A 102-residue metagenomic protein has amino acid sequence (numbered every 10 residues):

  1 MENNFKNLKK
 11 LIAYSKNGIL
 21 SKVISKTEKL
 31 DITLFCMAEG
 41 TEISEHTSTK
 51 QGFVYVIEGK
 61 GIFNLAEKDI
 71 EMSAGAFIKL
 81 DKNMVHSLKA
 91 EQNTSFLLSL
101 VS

Functional and structural regions predicted by a protein language model:
M1-K29, N64: A short, N-terminal "cap"/entry segment at the start of jelly-roll beta-barrel domains of the cupin/DSBH fold
N17-G18, T33-S48: Conserved short histidine dyad/triad with adjacent acidic residue
E42-I43, F77-I78, K82-S87: Histidine-centered metal-chelating micro-motifs
E42-I43, G59-N64: Short beta-strand segments in beta-sandwich/barrel cores
K50-G61: Glycine- and acidic-residue-biased ligand/ion/polar-headgroup-sensing regions
I57-E58, S73-A74, Q92: A cytosolic small-molecule/anion-sensing beta-strand core signal
E67-D81: Short acidic-glycine-tyrosine-enriched beta hairpin
K82-S102: Ligand-binding loop in jelly-roll beta-barrel domains
